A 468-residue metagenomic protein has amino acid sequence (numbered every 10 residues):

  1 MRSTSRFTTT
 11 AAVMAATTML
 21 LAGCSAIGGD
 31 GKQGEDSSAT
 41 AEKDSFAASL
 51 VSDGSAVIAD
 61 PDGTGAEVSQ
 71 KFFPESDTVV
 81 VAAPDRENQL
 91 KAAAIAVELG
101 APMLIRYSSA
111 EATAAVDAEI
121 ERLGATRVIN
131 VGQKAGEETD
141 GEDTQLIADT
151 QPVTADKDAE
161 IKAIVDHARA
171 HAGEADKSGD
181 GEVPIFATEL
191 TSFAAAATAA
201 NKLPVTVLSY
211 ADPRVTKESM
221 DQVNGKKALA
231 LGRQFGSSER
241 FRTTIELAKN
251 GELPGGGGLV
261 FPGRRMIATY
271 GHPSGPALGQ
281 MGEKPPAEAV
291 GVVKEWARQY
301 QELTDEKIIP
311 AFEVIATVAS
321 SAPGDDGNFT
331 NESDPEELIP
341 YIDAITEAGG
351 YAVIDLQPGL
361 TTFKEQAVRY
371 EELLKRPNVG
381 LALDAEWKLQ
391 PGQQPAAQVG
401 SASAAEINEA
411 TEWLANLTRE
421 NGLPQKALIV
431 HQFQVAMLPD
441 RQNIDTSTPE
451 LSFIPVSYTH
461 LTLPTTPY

Functional and structural regions predicted by a protein language model:
M1-M14: N-terminal export and membrane-targeting signals
L21-G23: C-terminal motif of bacterial Sec signal peptides marking the signal peptidase cleavage site
S25-I27: Bacterial signal peptide processing site
D30-F261: Extracellular glycan-binding segments that recognize GlcNAc-based cell-wall polysaccharides
I267-T269, P310-V314, A352-I354, L381 (+2 more regions): Hydrophobic faces of well-ordered beta-strands that scaffold small-molecule active sites in alpha/beta enzyme cores
T304-Y351, L360-R376, G380-A382, L389 (+2 more regions): Chitinase-like catalytic core of GlcNAc-active glycosidases
G359-T361, L423-V435: Aromatic-lined carbohydrate-recognition surfaces of secreted/lumenal glycan-active proteins
T459-Y468: Conserved small/polar residues in nucleotide/adenosyl-binding loops
